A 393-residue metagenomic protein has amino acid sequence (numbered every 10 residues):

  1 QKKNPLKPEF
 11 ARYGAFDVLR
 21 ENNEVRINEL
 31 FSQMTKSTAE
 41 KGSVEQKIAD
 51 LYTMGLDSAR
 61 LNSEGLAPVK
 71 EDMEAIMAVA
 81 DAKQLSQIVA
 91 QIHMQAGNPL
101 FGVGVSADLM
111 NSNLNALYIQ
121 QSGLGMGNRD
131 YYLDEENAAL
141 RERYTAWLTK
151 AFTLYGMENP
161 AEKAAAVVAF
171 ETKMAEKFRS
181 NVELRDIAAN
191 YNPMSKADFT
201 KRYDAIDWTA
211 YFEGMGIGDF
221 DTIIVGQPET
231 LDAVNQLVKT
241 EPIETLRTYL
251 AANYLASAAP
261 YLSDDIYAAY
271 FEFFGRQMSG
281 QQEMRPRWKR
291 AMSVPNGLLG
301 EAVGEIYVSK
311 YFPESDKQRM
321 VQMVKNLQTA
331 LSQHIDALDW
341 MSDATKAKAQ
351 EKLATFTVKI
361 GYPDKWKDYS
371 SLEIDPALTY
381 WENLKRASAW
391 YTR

Functional and structural regions predicted by a protein language model:
Q1-S32, R185: N-terminal mature-domain "stem" immediately C-terminal to a signal peptide or N-terminal signal-anchor/transmembrane
K2-E9, T149-N159, T355-T357: Short amphipathic alpha-helical segments with coiled-coil-like heptad repeat character
K3, L114-A116, L338, S371: Generic secondary-structure boundary/loop-capping signal
A11, S106-D108, S122-L124, R129 (+5 more regions): Short capping/connector residues at structural and topological boundaries
Y13-V18, G42-S43, S195, D207 (+1 more regions): Secondary-structure junction/capping motif
R26-Q322: Noncatalytic, helix-rich "gating/capping" subdomain that lines the substrate-entry/channel surface of large enzyme
K173, R202-A205, I224-P228, R285 (+3 more regions): Intrinsically disordered, low-complexity linker/terminal regions across diverse proteins
